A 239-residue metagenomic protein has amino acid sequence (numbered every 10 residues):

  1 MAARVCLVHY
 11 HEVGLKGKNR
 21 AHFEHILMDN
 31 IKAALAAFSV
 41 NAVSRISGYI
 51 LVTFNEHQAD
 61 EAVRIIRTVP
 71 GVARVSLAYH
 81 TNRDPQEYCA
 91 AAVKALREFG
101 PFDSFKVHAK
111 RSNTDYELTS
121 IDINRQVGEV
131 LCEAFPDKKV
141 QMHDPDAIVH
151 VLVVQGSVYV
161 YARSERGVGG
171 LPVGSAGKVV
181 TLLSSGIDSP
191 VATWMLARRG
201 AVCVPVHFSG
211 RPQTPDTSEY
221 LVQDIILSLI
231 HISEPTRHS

Functional and structural regions predicted by a protein language model:
M1-V180, P190-L229: RNA-binding accessory domains that recognize and position tRNA/RNA substrates
G186: Conserved G/P- and acidic residue-centered "switch" motifs that form tight phosphate/ATP-binding loops in soluble
I230-S239: Single conserved hydrophobic/aromatic residue that forms the stacking wall/gate of nucleotide- or nucleobase-binding
